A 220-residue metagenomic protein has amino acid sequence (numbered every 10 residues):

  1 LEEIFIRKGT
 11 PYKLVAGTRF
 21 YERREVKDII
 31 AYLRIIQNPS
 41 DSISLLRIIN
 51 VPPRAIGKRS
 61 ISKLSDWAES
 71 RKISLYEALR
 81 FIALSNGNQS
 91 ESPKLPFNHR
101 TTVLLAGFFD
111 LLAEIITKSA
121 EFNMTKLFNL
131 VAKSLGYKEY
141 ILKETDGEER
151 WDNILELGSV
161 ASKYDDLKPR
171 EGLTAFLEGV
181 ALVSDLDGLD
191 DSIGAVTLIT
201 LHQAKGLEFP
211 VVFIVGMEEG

Functional and structural regions predicted by a protein language model:
E2-P11, R23, I30-G220: Conserved helicase C-terminal RecA-like lobe
G17-R23: Glycine-rich loop motifs involved in handling phospho/adenylate chemistry
